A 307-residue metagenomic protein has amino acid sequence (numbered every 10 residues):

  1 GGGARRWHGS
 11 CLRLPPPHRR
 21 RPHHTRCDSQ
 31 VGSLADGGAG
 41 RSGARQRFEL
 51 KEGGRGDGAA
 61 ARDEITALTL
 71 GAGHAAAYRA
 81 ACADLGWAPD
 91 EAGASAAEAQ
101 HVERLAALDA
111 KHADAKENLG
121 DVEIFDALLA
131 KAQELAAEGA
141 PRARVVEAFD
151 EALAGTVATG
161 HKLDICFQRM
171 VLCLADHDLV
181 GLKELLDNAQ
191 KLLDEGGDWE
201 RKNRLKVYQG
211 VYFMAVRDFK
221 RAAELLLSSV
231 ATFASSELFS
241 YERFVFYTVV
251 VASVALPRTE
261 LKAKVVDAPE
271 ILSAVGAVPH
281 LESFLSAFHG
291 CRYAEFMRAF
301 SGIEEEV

Functional and structural regions predicted by a protein language model:
G1-V307: Extended alpha-helical scaffold regions
